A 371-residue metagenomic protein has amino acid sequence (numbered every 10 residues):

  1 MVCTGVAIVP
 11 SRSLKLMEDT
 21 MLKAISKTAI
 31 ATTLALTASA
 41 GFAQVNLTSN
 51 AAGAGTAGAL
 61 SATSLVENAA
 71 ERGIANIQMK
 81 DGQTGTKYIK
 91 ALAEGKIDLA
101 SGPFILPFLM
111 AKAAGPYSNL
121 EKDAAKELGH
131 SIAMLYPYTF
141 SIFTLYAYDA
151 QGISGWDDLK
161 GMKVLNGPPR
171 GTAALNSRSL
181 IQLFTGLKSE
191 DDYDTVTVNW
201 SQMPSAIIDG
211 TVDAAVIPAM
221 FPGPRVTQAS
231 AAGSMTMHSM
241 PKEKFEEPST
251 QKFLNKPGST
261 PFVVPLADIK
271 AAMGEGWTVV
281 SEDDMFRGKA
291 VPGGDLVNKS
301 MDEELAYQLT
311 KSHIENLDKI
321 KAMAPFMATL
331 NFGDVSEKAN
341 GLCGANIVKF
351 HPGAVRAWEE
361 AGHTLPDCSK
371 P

Functional and structural regions predicted by a protein language model:
M1-T20: Short, Lys/Arg-enriched N-terminal segments with co-localized hydrophobic residues within the first ~10-30 amino acids
D19-I30: Bacterial N-terminal signal peptides that target proteins for export
A38-A40: N-terminal signal peptide c-region/cleavage motif recognized by signal peptidases
Q44-Q78, F140-D209, M220, I347-G353 (+1 more regions): Bilobed "Venus flytrap"/periplasmic-binding protein-like clamshell domains and structurally analogous long
S61, A219-F245, S249, A290-P292 (+1 more regions): An extracytoplasmic/periplasmic, membrane-proximal ligand-sensing/linker region
A93-P137: N-terminal segment of the mature folded domain
F104-I105, A113-G115, E121-A124, Q151 (+1 more regions): Pocket-lining segment of extracytoplasmic ligand-binding domains
G155, K160-K163, R170-S179, P257-Q308 (+1 more regions): Ligand-binding clefts/hinges and TM-proximal coupling segments of bilobed small-molecule sensing domains
